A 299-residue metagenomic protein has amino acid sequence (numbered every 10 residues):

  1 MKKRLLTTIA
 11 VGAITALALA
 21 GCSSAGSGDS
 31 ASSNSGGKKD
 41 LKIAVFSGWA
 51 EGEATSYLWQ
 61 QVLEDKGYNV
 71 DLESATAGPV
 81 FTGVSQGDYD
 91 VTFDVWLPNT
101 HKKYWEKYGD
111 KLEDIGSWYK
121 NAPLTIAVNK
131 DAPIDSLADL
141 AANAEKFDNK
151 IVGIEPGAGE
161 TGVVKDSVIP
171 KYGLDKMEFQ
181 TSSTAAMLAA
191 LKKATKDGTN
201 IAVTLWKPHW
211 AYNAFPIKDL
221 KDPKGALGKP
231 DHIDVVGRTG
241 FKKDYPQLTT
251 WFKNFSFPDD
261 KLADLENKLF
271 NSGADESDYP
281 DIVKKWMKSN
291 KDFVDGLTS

Functional and structural regions predicted by a protein language model:
M1-A20: Sec-dependent bacterial lipoprotein signal peptides
L5, L19-G36: Bacterial lipoprotein signal-peptidase II cleavage site
G36-E51, Y68-E73, D148-V152, F252: Short, well-ordered beta-strand elements
S47-A50, D71-G83, E178-A190: Short helix-initiation/N-cap motifs at beta->coil->alpha
W59-K66, F147-M177: Ligand-binding cleft/hinge of the Venus flytrap
Y89-F93, E160-G225: Ligand-binding pocket segment of bilobal, Venus flytrap-like solute-binding proteins
D110-G157: A conserved helix-loop-strand patch within extracytoplasmic ligand-binding domains of the periplasmic binding
P123-P133, D231-Y245: A bilobed periplasmic-binding-protein/Venus flytrap-type ligand-binding module shared by bacterial periplasmic
